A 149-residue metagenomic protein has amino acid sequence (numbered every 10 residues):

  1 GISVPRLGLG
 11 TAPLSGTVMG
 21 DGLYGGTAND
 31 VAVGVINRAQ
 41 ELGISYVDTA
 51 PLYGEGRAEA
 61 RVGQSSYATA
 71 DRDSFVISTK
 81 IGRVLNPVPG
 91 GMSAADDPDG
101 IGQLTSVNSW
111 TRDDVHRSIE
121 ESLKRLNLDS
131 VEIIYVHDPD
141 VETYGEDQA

Functional and structural regions predicted by a protein language model:
G1-K80, L85-P87: N-terminal binding-site loop/beta-alpha segment at the start of enzyme catalytic domains that lines or forms
V18, A95-A149: Glycine/proline-rich, positively charged, aromatic-decorated active-site loop/lid region on the catalytic face
Y46-Y53, P87-M92, S118-E121, R125-L126: Noncatalytic linker/hinge segments flanking ATPase motor cores
R72-S109: Structural motif corresponding to the early beta-alpha repeats
